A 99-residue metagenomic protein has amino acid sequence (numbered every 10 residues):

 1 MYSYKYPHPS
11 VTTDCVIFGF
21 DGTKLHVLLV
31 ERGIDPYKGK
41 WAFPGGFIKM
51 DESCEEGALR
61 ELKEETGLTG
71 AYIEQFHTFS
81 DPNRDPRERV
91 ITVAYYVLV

Functional and structural regions predicted by a protein language model:
M1-S3, I34, F76, T92-V93: Generic intrinsically disordered, low-complexity segments enriched for polar/acidic and small residues
Y2-A42, E55, G70: N-terminal strand-loop-strand
P9-V11, E55-L59, G67-V99: Active-site segment of metal-dependent pyrophosphate-handling enzymes, primarily the Nudix hydrolase catalytic core
P44, A58, L62: Hydrophobic alpha-helical positions that pack around
